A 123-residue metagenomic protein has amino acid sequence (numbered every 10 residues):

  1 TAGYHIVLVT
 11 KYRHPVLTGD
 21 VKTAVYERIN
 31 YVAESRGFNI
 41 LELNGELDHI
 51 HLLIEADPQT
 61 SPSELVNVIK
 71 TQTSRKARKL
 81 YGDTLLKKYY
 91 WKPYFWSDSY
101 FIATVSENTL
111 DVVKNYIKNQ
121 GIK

Functional and structural regions predicted by a protein language model:
T1-K123: Basic nucleic-acid-binding interfaces
